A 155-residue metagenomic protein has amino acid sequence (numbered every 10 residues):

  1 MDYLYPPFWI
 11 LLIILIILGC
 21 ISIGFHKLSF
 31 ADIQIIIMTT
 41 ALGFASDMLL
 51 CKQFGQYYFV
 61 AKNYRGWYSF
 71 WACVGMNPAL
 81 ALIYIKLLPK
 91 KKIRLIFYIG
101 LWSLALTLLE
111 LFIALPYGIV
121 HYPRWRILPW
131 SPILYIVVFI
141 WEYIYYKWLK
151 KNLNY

Functional and structural regions predicted by a protein language model:
M1-Y155: Aromatic-rich, lipid-facing transmembrane alpha helices and their immediate juxtamembrane interface loops in integral
